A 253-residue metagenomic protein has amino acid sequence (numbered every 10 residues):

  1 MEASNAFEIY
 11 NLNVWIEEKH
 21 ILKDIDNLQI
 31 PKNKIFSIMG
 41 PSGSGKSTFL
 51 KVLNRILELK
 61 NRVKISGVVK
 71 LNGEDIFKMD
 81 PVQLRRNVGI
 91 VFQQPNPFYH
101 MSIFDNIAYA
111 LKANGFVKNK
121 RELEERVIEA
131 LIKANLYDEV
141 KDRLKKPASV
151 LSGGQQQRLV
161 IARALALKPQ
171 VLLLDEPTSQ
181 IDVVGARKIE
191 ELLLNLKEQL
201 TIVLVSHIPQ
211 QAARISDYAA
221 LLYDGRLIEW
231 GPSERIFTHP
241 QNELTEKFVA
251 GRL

Functional and structural regions predicted by a protein language model:
G73, K120-K141: Conserved ABC ATPase "signature" region
Q94, S102-A113, R126: Q-loop/switch helix immediately C-terminal to the Walker
K146-L151, Q155: Conserved ABC ATPase signature
K168: Conserved catalytic motifs of ABC-family nucleotide-binding domains
L172-D175: Catalytic Walker B motif of ABC-type/P-loop ATPase nucleotide-binding domains
R187-E198: Helical segment within the ABC ATPase nucleotide-binding domain
W230-G231: ABC ATPase "signature
